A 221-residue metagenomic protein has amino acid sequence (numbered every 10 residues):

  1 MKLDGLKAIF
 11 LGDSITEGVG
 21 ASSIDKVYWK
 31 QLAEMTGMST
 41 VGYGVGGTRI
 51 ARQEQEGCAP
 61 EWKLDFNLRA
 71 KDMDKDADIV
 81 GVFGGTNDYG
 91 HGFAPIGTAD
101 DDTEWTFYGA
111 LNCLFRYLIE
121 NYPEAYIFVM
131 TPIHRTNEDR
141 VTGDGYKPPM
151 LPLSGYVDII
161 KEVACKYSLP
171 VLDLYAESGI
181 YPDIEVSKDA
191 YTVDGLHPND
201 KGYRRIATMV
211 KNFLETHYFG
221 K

Functional and structural regions predicted by a protein language model:
K2, K7-I9, I15-G109: Conserved SGNH/GDSL esterase-like catalytic core that processes O-acyl groups on lipids and polysaccharides
K7, S39, A125-Y126, P170: Proline-centered loop/turn at the N-terminus of a beta-strand
A33, F115-E120: N-terminal cationic-hydrophobic initiation segments that often serve targeting/anchoring roles
Q55-C58, P132-K221: Catalytic His-Asp segment of secreted/periplasmic serine-dependent ester chemistry enzymes
K75, P123-E124: Proline-centered flexible-loop/turn and helix-kink motifs
G81-F83, Y126-M130: Conserved, well-ordered alpha-helix/loop/beta-strand core segments that scaffold catalytic motifs
L111-F115, V157: Generic structural signal for well-ordered alpha-helices, preferentially at hydrophobic/aromatic core positions
